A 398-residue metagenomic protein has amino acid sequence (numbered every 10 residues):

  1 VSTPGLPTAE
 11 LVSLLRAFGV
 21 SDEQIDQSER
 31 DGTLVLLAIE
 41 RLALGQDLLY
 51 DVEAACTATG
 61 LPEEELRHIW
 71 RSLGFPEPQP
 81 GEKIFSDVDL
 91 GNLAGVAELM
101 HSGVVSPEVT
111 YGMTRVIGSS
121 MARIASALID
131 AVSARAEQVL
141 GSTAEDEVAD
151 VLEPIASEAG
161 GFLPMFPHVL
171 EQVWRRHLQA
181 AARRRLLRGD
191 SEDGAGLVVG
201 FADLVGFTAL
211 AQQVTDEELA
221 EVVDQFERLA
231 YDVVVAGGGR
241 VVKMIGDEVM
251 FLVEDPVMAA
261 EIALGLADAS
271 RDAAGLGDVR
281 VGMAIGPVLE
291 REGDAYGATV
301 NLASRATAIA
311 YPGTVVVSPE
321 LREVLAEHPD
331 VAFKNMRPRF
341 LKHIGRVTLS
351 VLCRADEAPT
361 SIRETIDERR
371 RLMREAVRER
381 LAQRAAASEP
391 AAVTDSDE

Functional and structural regions predicted by a protein language model:
V1-R188: Arg/Lys-rich, alpha-helical DNA-contact motif
C56, F251-D255, R354: Short beta-strand-to-loop capping motifs
I69, A230, G246, M283 (+2 more regions): Residue-level signature of catalytic and energy-coupling elements of molecular machines, predominantly ATP/GTP-dependent
R188-A269: Catalytic NTP-binding/metal-coordinating core of nucleotidyl cyclase/transferase enzymes
V234-E261, A269-L302, H328: Catalytic core of nucleotidyl cyclases, primarily class III adenylyl/guanylyl cyclases
L264, S304-R305, E323: Active-site phosphate/pyrophosphate- and oxyanion-stabilizing loops and adjacent acidic/basic residues in soluble
G313-D397: Cytosolic regulatory/linker segments at or just downstream of nucleotide-handling modules in signal-transduction
